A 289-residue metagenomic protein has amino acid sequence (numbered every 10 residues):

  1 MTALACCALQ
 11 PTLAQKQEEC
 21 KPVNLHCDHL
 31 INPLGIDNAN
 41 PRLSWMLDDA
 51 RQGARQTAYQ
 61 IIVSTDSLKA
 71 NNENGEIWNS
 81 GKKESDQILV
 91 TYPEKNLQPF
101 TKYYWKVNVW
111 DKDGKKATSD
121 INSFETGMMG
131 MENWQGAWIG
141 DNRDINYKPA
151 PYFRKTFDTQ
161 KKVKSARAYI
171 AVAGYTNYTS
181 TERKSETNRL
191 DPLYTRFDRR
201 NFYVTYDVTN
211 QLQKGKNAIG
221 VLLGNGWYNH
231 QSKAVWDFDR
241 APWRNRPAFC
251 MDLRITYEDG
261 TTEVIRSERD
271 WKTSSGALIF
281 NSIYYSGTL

Functional and structural regions predicted by a protein language model:
M1-C20: Bacterial Sec-dependent N-terminal signal peptides
K16-R51, S123-G130: Pro/Thr/Ser/Gly-rich low-complexity, intrinsically disordered linker/stalk tracts
C20, Q52-Q56, G114-A117, K161 (+1 more regions): A cross-taxa feature marking solvent-exposed loop/turn segments within ectodomains of secreted and single-pass membrane
H26-I36, L47, R51, N79-E84 (+3 more regions): Asp/Glu-centered strand-loop micro-motifs enriched in Gly/Pro and often flanked by an aromatic residue
G35-D37, L97-P99, T209-Q213: Extracellular/lumenal carbohydrate-interaction signature centered on repeated Trp-anchored short motifs
W45, K83, V90, K102-K106 (+3 more regions): Accessory beta-strand-rich segments of carbohydrate-active enzymes
A54-K102, N108, K112-T118, W134-I139: Recognizes extended acidic, P/S/T-rich segments that occur within or adjacent to Ig-like beta-sandwich modules
T126-I145: An acidic-aromatic substrate-binding cleft motif
